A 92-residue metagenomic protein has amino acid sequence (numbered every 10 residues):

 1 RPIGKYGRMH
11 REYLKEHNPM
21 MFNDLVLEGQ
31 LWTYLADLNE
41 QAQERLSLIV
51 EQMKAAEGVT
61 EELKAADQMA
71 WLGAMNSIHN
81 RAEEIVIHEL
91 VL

Functional and structural regions predicted by a protein language model:
R1-E28: Short N-terminal mixed-charge amphipathic segments
N23, L35, T60-K64: Short, surface-exposed acidic
G29, T33-A36: Structured, beta-strand-rich domain cores that present glycine/charged loop surfaces used to bind extended ligands
D37, Q43: Metallocofactor- and cofactor-centric catalytic cores in central/energy metabolism, strongly enriched
E51-L92: C-terminal charged interaction modules
